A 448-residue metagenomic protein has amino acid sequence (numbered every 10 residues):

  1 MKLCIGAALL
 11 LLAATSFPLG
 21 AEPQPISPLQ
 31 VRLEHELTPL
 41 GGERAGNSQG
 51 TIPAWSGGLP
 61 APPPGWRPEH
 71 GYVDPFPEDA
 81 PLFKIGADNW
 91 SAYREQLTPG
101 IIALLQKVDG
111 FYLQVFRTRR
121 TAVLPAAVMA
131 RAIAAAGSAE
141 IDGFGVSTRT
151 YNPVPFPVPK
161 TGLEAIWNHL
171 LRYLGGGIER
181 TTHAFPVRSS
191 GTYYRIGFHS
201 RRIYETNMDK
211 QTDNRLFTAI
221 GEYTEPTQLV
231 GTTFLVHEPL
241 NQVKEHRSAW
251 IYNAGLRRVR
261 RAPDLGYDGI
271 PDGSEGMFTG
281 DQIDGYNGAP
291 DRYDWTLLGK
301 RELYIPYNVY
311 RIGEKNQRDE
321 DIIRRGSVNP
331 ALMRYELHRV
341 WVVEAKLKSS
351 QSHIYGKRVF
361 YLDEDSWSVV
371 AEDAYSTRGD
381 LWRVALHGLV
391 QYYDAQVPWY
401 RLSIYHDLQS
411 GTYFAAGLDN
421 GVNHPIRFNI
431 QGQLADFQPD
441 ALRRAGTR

Functional and structural regions predicted by a protein language model:
M1-C4: Positively charged n-region of N-terminal signal peptides that target proteins for export
G6-S16: Bacterial N-terminal signal peptides
P18-P23: Boundary at the C-terminal end of the N-terminal hydrophobic targeting segment
S27-R247, N253: Solvent-exposed N-terminal domain segments of exported/luminal and surface proteins
Q30-G57, I220-G288, R325-G432: Gly/Pro-enriched, hydrophobic low-complexity segments that function as extracytoplasmic propeptides/linkers
L82-L104, Y286, R292-E320, D419-L434: Charged interaction patches that mediate protein-protein contacts
I166, T181-S189, Y193-E225, I283-F360 (+1 more regions): Extended beta-strand-rich segments in extracellular/periplasmic secretory proteins, especially within noncatalytic
F428-R448: Gram-negative outer-membrane assembly/targeting C-terminal domains
